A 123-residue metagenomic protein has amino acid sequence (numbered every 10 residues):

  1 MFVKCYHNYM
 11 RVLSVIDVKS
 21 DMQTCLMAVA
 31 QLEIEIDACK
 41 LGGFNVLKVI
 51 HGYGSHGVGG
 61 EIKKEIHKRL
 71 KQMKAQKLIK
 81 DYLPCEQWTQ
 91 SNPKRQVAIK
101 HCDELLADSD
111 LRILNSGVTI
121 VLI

Functional and structural regions predicted by a protein language model:
M1-I123: Long, charged, low-complexity intrinsically disordered regions
